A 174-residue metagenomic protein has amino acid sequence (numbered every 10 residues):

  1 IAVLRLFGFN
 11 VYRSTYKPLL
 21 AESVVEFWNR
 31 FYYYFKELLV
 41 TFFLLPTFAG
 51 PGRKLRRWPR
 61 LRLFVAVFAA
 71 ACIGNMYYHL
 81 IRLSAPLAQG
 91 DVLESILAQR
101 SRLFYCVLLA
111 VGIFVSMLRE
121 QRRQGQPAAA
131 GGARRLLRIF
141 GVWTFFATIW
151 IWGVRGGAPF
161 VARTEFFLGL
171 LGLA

Functional and structural regions predicted by a protein language model:
I1-A174: Membrane-embedded transmembrane alpha-helical bundles that form the catalytic cores of multi-pass lipid-modifying
